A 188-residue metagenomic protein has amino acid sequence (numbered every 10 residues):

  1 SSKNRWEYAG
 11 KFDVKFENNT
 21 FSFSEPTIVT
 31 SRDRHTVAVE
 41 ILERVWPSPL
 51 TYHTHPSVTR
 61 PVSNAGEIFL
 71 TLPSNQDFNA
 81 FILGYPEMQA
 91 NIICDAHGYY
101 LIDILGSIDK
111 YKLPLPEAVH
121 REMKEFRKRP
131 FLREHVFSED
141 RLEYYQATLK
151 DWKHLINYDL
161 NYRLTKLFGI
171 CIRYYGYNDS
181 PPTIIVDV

Functional and structural regions predicted by a protein language model:
S1-E17: Domain-level detector for secreted/extracellular nuclease and nuclease-toxin modules, and for the ENPP-like C-terminal
E17-V45: Betabetaalpha-Me/HNH-type nuclease active-site subdomain
R34-V188: Active-site-proximal loop/helix of nucleotide/amide-processing enzymes and allied scaffolds
